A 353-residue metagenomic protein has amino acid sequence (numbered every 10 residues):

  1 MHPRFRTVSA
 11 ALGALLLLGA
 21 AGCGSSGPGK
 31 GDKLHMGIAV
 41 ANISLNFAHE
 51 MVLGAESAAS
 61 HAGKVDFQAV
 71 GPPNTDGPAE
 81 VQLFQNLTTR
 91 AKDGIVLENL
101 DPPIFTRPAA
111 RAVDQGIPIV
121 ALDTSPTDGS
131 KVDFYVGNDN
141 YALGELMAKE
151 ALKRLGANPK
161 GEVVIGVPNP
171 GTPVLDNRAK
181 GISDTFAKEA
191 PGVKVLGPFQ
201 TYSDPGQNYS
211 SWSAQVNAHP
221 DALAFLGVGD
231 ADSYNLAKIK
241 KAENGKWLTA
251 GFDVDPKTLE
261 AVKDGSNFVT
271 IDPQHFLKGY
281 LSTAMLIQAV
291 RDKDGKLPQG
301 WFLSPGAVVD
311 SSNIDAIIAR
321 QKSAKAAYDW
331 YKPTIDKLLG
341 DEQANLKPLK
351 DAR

Functional and structural regions predicted by a protein language model:
H2-R4, C23-R353: A residue-level marker of the well-folded mature domains of exported/periplasmic proteins
R6-L15, K332: Sec-dependent N-terminal signal peptides
L18-G22: C-terminal motif of bacterial Sec signal peptides marking the signal peptidase cleavage site
